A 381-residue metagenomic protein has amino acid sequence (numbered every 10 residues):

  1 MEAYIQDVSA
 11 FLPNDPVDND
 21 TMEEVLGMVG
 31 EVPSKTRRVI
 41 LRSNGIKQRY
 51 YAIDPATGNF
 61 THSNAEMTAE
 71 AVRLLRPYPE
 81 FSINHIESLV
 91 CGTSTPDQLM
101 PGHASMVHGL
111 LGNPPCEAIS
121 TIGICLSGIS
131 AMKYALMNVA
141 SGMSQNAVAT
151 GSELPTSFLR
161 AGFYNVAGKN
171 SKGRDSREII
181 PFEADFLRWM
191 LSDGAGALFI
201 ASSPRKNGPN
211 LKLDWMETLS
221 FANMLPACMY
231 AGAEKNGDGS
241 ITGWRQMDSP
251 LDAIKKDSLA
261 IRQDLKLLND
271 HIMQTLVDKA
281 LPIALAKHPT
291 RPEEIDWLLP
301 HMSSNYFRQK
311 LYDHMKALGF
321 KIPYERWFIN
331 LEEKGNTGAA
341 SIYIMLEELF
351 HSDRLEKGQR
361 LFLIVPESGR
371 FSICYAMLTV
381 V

Functional and structural regions predicted by a protein language model:
M1-T61, R177-D270, P366, M377-V381: Condensing-enzyme catalytic core mediating Claisen C-C bond formation in acyl metabolism
D7, I122, A147-E153, I200 (+1 more regions): Short beta-strand segments
V17, M100-G102, K133, F158-Y164 (+2 more regions): Short acidic, glycine/serine/threonine-rich loops at helix termini
T61, A65, A69, T95-D97 (+4 more regions): Claisen-condensing/thiolase-fold acyl-transfer catalytic domains that form or cleave C-C bonds in fatty acid
N84-G92, P292-H301: Short glycine-rich phosphate-binding loop at a beta-alpha junction
T95-M106: A structural motif shared across PLP-dependent enzymes of the aminotransferase-like
M143-V166, F221-M229, S304: Acyl-CoA/ACP chain-elongation machinery
F158-P181: Short, flexible helix-coil linker/hinge segments at the edges of structured domains or between repeats
